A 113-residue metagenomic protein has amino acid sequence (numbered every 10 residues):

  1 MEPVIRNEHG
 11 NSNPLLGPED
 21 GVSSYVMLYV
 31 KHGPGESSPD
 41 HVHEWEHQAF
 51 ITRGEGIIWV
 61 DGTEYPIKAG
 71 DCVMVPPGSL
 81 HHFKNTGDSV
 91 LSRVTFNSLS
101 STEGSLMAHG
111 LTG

Functional and structural regions predicted by a protein language model:
M1-S24, A108-G113: A short, N-terminal "cap"/entry segment at the start of jelly-roll beta-barrel domains of the cupin/DSBH fold
H9-N13, L28-H43, P77: Conserved short histidine dyad/triad with adjacent acidic residue
D20-S24, H32-E36, R53-I57, L99-T102: Short, charged/polar surface micro-motifs in flexible loops or helix N-caps
L28-V30, M74, D88-L106: A short hydrophobic beta-strand segment most commonly corresponding to one strand of the jelly-roll/cupin
P34, E44, T63, S79-L80 (+1 more regions): A generic "binding-loop/recognition-motif" signal
S38-D40, I58-W59, V75, H81-G87: Short beta-strand His + acidic residue motifs that chelate non-heme Fe in jelly-roll/DSBH and cupin folds
W45-H47, I51-G56, D61: Glycine- and acidic-residue-biased ligand/ion/polar-headgroup-sensing regions
G62-P77: Short acidic-glycine-tyrosine-enriched beta hairpin
